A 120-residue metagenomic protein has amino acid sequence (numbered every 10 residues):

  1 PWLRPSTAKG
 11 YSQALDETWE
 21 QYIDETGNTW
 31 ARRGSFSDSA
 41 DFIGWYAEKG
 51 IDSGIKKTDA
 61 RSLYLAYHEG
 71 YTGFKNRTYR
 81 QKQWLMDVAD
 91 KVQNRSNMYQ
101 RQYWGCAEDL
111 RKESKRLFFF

Functional and structural regions predicted by a protein language model:
P1-A107: Catalytic glycan-binding domains that act on GlcNAc-containing polysaccharides
D109-F120: Low-complexity, Gly/Ser/Thr/Pro-rich intrinsically disordered linker/tail segments
